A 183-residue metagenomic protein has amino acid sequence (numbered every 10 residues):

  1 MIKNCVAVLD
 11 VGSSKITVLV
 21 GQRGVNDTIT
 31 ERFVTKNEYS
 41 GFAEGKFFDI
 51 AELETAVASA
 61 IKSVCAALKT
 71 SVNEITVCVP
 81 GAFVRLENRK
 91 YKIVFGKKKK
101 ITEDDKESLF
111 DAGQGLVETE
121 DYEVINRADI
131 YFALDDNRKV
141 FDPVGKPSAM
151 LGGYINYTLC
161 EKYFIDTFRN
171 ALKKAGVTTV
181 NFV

Functional and structural regions predicted by a protein language model:
M1-K15, L19-V183: Nucleotide/phosphate-binding catalytic cleft detector across ATP-hydrolyzing and phosphate-transferring enzymes
